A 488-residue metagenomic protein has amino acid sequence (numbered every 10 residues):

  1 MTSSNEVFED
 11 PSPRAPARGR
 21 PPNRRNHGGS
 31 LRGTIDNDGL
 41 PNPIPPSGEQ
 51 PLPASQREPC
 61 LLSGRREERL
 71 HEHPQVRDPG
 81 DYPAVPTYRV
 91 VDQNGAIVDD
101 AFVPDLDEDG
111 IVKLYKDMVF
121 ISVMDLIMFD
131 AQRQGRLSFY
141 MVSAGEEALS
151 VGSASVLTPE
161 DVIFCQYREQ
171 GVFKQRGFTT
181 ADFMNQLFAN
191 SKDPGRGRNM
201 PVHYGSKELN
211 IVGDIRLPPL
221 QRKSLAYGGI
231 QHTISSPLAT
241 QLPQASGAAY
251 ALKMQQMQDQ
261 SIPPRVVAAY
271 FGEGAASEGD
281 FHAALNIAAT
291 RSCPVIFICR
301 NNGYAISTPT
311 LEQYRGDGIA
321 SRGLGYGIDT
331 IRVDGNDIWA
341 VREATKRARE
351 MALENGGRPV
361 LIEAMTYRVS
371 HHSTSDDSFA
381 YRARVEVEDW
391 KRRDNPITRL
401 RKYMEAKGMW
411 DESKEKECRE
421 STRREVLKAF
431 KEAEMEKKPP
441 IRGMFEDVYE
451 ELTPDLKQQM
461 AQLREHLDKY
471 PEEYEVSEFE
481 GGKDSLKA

Functional and structural regions predicted by a protein language model:
T2-V85, R89-V91, M351-A488: Glycine/aspartate-rich loop-and-adjacent alpha/beta segment that forms the canonical ThDP
Y82-P83, R89-Q93, V119-F129: N-terminal glycine-rich anion-binding loops that anchor highly charged ligand groups
Q93-V98, D130-R133, E160-I163, I298-N301 (+4 more regions): Short acidic (Asp/Glu) and glycine-rich catalytic loops that position anionic groups and cofactors
P104-D105, F139-S143, F173-K174, P237 (+8 more regions): Hydrophobic alpha-helical scaffolding
V123-L126, D130-R291, E312-R315, A320 (+1 more regions): Cofactor-binding active-site loop characterized by glycine-rich and histidine/acidic residues
Y167-V172, F271-S277, C299-A305, N336-W339 (+1 more regions): Acidic, glycine-rich active-site loops and adjacent beta-strand->loop/helix elements that engage anionic groups
K253-P263, G316-R347, R392-E420: Conserved thiamine diphosphate
T290-R291, R300-L361, R368: Ligand/cofactor pocket segment of small-molecule handling proteins
